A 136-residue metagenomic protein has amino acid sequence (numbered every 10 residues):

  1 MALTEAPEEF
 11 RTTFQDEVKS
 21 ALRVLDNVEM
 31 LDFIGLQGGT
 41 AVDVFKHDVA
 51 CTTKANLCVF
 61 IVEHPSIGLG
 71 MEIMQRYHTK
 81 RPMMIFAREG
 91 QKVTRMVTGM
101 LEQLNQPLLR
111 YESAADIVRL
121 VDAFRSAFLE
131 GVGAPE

Functional and structural regions predicted by a protein language model:
M1-E136: Conserved catalytic or regulatory cores that recognize and/or transform ribose-phosphate-containing ligands
